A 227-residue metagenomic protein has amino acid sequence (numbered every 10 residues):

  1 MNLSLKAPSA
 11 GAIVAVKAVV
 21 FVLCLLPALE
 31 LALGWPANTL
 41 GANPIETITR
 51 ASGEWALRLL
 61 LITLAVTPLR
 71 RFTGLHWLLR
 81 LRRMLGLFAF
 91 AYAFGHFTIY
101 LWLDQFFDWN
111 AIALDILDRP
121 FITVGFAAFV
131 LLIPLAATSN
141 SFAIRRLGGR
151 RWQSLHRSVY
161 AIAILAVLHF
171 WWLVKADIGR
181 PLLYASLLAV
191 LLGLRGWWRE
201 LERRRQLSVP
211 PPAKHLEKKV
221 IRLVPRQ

Functional and structural regions predicted by a protein language model:
N2-Q227: Membrane-embedded alpha-helical bundles that constitute the cytochrome b-like, heme-associated redox core of multi-pass
